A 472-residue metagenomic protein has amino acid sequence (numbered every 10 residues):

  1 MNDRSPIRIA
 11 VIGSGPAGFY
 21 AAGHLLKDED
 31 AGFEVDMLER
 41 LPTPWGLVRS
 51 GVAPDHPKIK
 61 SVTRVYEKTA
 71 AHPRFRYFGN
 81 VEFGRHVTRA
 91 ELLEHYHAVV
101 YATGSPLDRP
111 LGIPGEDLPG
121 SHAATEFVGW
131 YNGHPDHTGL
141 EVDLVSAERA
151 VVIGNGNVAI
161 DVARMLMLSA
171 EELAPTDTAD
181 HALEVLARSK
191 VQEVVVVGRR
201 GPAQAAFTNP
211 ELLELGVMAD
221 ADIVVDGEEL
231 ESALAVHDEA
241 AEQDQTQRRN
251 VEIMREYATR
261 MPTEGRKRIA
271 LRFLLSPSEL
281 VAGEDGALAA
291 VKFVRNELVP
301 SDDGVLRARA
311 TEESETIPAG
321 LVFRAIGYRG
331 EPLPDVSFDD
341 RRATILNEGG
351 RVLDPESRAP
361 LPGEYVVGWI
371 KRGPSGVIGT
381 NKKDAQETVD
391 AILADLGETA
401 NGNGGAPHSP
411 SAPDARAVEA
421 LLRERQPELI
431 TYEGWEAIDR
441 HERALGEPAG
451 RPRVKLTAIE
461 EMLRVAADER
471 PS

Functional and structural regions predicted by a protein language model:
D3-G15, S146-I153: Beta1/beta-strand and adjacent pyrophosphate-binding region of the FAD-binding site in flavoprotein oxidoreductases
I9-D30, I160-L166: N-terminal Rossmann-like FAD-binding beta1-loop-alpha1 element of flavoenzymes
F33, I160, R164-E313, G320 (+3 more regions): Dinucleotide-binding/catalytic capping subdomain of oxidoreductase cores
E34, P42-A98, N250-R266, A270: N-terminal Rossmann-like dinucleotide/flavin-binding domain of flavoprotein oxidoreductases that bind FAD/FMN
Y66-G120, S278-V291: Feature captures the FAD/FMN-dependent oxidoreductase FAD-binding
D108-R188, A343-P355: Glycine-rich dinucleotide-binding loop and its adjacent helix/turn
G120-L140, L280-G283, A287, V299-R372: FAD-site-proximal beta/loop scaffold in flavoenzymes
R351-P355, A359-S472: C-terminal, flexible cofactor-proximal segment of oxidoreductases
